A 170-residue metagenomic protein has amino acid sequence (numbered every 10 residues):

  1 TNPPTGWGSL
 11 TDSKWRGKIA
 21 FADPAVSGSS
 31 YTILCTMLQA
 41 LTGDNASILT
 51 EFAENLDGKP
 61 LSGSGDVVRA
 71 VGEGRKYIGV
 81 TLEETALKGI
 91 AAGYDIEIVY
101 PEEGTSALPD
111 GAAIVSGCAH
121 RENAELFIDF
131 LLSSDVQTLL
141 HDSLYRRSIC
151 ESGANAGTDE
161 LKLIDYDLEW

Functional and structural regions predicted by a protein language model:
T1, L38, L108-R121, L139-L140: A bilobed periplasmic-binding-protein/Venus flytrap-type ligand-binding module shared by bacterial periplasmic
T1-R75: Extracytoplasmic ligand-binding site segments that recognize negatively charged/polar headgroups
G17-V26, F130-G153: Periplasmic-binding protein-like
K18-A22, I78-T81, E97-Y100: Structural recognition of the beta-strand scaffold that forms the well-ordered cores of secreted hydrolase catalytic
L49-A53, P60-L61, A92-C118, E160-K162: Periplasmic-binding protein-like
V67-V68, A86, A124, V136: Short, hydrophobic alpha-helical packing/hinge segments within bilobed ligand-binding/sensory domains
Y77-D95, L144: A ligand-binding cleft/hinge motif common to bilobed small-molecule-binding domains
I149-W170: An extracytoplasmic/periplasmic, membrane-proximal ligand-sensing/linker region
